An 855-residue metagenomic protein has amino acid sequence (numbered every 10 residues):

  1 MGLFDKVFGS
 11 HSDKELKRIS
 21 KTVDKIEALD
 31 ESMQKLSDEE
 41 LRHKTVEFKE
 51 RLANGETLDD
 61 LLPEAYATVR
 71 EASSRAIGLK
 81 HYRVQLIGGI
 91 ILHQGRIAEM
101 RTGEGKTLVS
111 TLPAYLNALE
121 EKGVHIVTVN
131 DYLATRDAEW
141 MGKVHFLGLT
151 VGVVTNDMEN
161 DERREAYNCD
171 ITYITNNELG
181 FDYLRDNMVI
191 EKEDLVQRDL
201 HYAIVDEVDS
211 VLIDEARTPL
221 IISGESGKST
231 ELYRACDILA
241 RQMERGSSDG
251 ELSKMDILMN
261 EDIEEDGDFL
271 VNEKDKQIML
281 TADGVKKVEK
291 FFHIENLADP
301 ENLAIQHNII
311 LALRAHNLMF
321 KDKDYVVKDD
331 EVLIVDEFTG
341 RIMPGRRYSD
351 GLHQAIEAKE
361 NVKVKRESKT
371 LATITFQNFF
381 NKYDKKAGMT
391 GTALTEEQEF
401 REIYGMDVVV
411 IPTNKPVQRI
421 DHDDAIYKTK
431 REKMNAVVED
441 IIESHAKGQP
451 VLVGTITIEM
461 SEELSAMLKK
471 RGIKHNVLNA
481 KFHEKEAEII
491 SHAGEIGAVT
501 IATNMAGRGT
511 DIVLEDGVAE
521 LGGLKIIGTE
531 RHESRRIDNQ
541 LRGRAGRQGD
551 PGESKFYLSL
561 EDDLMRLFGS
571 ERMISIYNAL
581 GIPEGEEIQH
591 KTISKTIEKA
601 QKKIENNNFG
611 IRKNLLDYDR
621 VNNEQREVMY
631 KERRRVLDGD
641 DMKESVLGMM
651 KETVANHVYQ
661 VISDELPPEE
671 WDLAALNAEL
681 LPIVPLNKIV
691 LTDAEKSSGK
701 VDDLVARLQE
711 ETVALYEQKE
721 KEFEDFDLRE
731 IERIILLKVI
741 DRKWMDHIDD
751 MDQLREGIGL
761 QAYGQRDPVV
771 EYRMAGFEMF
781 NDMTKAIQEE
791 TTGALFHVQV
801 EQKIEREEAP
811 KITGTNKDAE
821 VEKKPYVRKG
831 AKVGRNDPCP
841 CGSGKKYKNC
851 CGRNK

Functional and structural regions predicted by a protein language model:
M1-G581, Y630-K631, G648, E652: Conserved P-loop NTPase motor core
L3, E396, Q449, G497 (+5 more regions): Generic detector of short, well-ordered, non-transmembrane alpha-helical segments enriched in hydrophobic residues
D30, I426, Y618, R733 (+1 more regions): Generic anion/oxyanion-binding catalytic loop in active/binding sites
Y325-L333, T339-R346, Q548-G549, F556 (+2 more regions): Extended, charged helical/alpha-beta scaffold domains that provide interaction surfaces
G448-S461, L637-D640, T692-S697, P840: Short, Lys/Glu-rich amphipathic helical modules
V453, I501, W744, F780 (+2 more regions): Hydrophobic, well-ordered secondary-structure elements that form the walls of internal hydrophobic environments
K829-K848, G852: Short Cys/His-rich zinc-binding micro-motifs
